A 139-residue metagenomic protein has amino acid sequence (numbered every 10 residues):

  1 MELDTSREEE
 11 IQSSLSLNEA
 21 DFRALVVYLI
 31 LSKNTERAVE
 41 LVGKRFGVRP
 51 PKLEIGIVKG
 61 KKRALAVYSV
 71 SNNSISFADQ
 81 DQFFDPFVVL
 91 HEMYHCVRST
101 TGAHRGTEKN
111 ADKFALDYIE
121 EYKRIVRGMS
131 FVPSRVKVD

Functional and structural regions predicted by a protein language model:
M1-F22, E120: N-terminal low-structure segments adjacent to metalloprotease catalytic domains across cellular compartments
S16-I75, Q80, G128-V136: Auxiliary, metal-adjacent structural segments of Zn-dependent hydrolase domains
V26, V97-T101: Short amphipathic alpha-helical interaction patches enriched in hydrophobic/aromatic residues with interspersed Lys/Arg
L31, P86, T107, A111: Hydrophobic (often cysteine-bearing) scaffold residues that line and stabilize catalytic clefts of nucleotide/cofactor
N73-V89, G102-G106: Short pre-active-site segment immediately N-terminal to the catalytic Zn-binding motif
V89-R98, N110: Active-site His/Glu-centered metal-binding helix of metallohydrolases
R105-D139: Post-HExxH zinc-binding segment in Zn-dependent metallohydrolases
